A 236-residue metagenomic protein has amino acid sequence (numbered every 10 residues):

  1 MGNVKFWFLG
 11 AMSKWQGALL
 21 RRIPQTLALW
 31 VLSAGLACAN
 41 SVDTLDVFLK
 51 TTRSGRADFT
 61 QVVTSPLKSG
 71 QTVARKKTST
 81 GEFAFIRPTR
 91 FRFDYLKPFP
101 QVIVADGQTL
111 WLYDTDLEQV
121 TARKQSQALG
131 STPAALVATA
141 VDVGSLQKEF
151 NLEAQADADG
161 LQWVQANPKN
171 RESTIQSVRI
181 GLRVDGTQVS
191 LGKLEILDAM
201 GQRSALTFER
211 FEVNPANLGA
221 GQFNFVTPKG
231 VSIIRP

Functional and structural regions predicted by a protein language model:
V4-A28: Bacterial N-terminal signal peptides that target proteins for export
A37-A39: Boundary at the C-terminal end of the N-terminal hydrophobic targeting segment
K50-G107: N-terminal mature ectodomain segment of secretory-pathway/periplasmic proteins
F59, F91-D94, L110-Y113, A166 (+1 more regions): Short hydrophobic/aromatic-rich beta-strand segments that constitute the beta-sheet cores of beta-sandwich/beta-barrel
E82-A134, S204: An acidic-aromatic
T121, S145-P236: Gly/Pro-enriched, hydrophobic low-complexity segments that function as extracytoplasmic propeptides/linkers
S131-S145: Short, solvent-exposed helix-to-loop capping segments enriched in aromatics
